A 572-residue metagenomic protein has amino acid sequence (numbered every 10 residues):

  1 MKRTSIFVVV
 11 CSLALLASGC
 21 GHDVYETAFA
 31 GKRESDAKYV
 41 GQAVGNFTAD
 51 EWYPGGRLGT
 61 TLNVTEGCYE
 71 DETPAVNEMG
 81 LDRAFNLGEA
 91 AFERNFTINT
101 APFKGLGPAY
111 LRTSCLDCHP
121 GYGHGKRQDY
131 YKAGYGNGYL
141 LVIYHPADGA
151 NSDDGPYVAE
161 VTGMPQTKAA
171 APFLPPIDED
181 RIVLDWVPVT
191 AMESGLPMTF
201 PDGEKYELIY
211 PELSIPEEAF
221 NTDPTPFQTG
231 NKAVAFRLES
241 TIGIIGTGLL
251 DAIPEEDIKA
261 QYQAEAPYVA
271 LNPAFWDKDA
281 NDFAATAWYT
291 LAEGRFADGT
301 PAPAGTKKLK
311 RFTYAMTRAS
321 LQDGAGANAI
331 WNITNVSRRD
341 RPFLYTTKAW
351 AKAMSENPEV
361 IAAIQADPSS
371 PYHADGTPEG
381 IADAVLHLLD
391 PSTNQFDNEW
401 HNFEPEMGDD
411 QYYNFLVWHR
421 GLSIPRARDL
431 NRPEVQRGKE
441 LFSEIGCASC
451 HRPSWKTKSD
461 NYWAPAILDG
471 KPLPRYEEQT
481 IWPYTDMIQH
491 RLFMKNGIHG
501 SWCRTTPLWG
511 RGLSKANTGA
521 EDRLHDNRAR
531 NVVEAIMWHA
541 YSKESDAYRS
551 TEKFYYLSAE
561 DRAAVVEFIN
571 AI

Functional and structural regions predicted by a protein language model:
M1-F7: Bacterial N-terminal signal peptides that target proteins for export
F7-L15: Hydrophobic helical h-region of N-terminal Sec-dependent signal peptides in bacterial secretory/periplasmic proteins
A17-G19: C-terminal motif of bacterial Sec signal peptides marking the signal peptidase cleavage site
V24-N86, F96-L416, R420-E434, K439-I572: Electron-transfer interface patches adjacent to heme c in soluble/periplasmic c-type cytochromes and di-/multiheme
E89: N-terminal cofactor/phosphate-binding cores enriched in small/glycine residues, especially glycine-rich loops such as
